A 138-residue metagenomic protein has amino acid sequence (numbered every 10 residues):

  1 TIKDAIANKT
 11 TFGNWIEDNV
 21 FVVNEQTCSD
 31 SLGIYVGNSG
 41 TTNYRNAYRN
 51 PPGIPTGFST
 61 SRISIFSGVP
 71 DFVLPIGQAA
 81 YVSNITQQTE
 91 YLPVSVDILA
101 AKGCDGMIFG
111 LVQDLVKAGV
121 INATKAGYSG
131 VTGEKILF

Functional and structural regions predicted by a protein language model:
T1-R62: Serine-dependent amide/ester hydrolase catalytic core
S67-F138: Structural helix-boundary/capping segments
